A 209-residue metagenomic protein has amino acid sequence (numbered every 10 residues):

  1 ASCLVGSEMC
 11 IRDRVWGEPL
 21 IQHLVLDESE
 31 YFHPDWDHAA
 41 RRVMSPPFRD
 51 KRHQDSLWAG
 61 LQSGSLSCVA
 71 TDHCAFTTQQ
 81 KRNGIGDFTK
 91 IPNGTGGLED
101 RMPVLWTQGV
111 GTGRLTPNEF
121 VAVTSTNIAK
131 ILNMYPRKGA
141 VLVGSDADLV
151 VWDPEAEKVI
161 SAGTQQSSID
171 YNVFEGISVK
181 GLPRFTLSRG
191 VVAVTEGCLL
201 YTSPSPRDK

Functional and structural regions predicted by a protein language model:
A1-I11, Y201-K209: Single conserved hydrophobic/aromatic residue that forms the stacking wall/gate of nucleotide- or nucleobase-binding
S7, H23-D27, F76-Q79, K130 (+2 more regions): Flexible loop/turn segments at secondary-structure boundaries
S7-E8, R12-V69, G86: Histidine/acidic residue-rich metal-binding segments in metalloenzymes
E18, D72, L105, G190: Residue-level signal for inorganic ion chemistry
D35-R42, S63, S67-V69, A75-A156: His/Asp/Glu-enriched, well-ordered alpha-helical/loop segment that forms or immediately abuts the divalent-metal
R42-R52, I91-G96, V173-I177: A short acidic, glycine-rich active-site loop that binds or catalyzes chemistry on phosphate/adenosine moieties
S56, P136-G139, L182: A structural connector/turn signal
N83-D87, V143-C198: C-terminal cap of metal-dependent C-N hydrolases
